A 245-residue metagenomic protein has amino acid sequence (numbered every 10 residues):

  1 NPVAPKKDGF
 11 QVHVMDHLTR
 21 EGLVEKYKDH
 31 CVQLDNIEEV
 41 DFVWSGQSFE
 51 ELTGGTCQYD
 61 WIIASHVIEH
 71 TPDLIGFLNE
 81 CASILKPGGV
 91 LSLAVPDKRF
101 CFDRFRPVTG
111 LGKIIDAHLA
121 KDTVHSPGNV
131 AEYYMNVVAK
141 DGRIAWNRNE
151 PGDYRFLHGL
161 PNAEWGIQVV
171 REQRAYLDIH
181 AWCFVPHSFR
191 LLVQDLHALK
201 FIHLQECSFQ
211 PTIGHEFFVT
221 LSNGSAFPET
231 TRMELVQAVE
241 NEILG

Functional and structural regions predicted by a protein language model:
N1-C31: SAM cofactor-binding core of SAM-dependent methyltransferases, primarily the Rossmann-like beta-alpha-beta module
P2-K6, K86, F209-T212: A general structural signal for short secondary-structure junctions and capping/turn motifs
K28-G46, E50-G55, G76, A82 (+1 more regions): S-adenosyl-L-methionine-dependent methyltransferase catalytic module, highlighting the catalytic core
I62-I63: Hydrophobic beta-strand segment of the Class I
H66-H70: A short His-aromatic
T71-P72, L85-K86: Helix-to-beta-strand junctions that scaffold the AdoMet/dcAdoMet cofactor pocket in Class I SAM-dependent enzymes
